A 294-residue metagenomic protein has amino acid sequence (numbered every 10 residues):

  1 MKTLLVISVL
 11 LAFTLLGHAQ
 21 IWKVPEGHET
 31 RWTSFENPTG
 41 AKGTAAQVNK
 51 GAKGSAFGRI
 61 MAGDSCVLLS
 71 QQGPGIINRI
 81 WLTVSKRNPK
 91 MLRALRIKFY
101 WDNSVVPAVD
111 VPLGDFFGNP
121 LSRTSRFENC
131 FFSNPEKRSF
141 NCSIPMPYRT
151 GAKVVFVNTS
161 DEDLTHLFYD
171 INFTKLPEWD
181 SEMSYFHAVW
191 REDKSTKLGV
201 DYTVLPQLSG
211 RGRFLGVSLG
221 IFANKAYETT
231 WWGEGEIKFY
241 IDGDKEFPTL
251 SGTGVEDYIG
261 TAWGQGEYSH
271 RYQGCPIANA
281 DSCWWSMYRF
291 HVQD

Functional and structural regions predicted by a protein language model:
M1-L5: Positively charged n-region of N-terminal signal peptides that target proteins for export
V6-T14: Bacterial N-terminal signal peptides
L15-A19: Sec/Tat signal peptide C-region and signal peptidase I cleavage site
Q20-D294: Beta-strand-centric surfaces of beta-sandwich/beta-rich domains
